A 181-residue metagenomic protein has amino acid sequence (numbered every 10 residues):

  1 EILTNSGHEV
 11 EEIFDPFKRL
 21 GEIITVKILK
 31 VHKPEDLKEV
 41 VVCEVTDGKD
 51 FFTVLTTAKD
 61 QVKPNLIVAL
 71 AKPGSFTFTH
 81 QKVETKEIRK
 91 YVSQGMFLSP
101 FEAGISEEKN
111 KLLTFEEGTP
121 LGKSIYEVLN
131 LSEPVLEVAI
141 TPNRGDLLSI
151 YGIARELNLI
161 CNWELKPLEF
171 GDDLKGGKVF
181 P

Functional and structural regions predicted by a protein language model:
E1-L174: Phosphate-backbone binding interfaces of nucleic-acid-interacting proteins
G177-P181: Short, intrinsically disordered, charge-balanced linker/junction segments flanking boundaries in proteins
